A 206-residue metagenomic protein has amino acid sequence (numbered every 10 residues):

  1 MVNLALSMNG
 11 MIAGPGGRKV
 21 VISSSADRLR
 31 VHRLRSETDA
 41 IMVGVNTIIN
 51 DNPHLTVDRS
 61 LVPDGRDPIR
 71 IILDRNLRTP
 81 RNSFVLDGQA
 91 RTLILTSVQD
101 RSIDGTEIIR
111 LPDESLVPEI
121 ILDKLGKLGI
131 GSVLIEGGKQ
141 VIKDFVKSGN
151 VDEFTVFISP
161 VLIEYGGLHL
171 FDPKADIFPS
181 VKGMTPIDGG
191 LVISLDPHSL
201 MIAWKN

Functional and structural regions predicted by a protein language model:
M1-N206: Enzymes that bind and transform nitrogen-containing heteroaromatic metabolites
